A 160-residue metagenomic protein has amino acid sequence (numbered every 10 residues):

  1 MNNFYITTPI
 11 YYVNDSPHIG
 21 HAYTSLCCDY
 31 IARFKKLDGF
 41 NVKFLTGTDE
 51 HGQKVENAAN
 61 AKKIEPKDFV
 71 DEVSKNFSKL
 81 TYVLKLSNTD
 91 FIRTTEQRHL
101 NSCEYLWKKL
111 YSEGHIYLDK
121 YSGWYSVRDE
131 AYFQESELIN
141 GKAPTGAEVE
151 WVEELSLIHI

Functional and structural regions predicted by a protein language model:
M1-I158: N-terminal, positively charged nucleic-acid-binding surface of large information/translation enzymes
